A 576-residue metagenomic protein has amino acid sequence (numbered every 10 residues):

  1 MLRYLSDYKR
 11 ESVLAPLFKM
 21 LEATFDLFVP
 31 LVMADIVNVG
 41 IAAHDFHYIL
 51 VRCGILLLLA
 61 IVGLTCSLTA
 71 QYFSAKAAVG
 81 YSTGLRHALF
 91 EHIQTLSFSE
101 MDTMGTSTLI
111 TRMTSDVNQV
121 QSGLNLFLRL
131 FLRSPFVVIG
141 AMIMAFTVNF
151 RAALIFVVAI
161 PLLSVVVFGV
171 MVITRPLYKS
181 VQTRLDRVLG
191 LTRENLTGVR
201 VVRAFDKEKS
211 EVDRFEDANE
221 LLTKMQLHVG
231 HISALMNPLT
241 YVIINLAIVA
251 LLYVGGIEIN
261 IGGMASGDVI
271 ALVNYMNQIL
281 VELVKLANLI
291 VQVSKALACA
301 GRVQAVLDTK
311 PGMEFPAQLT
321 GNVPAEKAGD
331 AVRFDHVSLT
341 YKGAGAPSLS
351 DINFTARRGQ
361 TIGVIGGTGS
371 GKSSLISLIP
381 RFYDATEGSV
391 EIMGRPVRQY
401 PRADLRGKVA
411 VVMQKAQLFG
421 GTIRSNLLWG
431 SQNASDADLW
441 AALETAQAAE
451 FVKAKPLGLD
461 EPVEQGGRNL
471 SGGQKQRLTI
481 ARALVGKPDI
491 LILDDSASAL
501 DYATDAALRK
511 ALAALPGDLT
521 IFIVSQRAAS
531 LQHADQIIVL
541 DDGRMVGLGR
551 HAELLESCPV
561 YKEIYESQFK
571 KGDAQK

Functional and structural regions predicted by a protein language model:
S6, S12-T69, F73, F146-R151 (+1 more regions): Transmembrane helix-loop-helix hairpins at lipid-water interfaces of multipass membrane proteins, especially the type-1
D7-R10, T95-S99, S115-L124, L128 (+8 more regions): An intracellular "coupling" helix at the cytosolic face of ABC transporter transmembrane type-1 domains
L17, F25-V29, G54, C66 (+5 more regions): Hydrophobic alpha-helical transmembrane segments of ABC transporter permease domains
H44-V51, M144-V158, H228-R302, V306-L307: Helix-loop-helix
I93, F215, V303, F334-H336: Conserved catalytic Walker-motif region of ABC-type ATPase nucleotide-binding domains
P311-K327: Pre-NBD coupling/linker segments of ABC/ABC-like ATPases
V323-K576: ABC-type nucleotide-binding domain
